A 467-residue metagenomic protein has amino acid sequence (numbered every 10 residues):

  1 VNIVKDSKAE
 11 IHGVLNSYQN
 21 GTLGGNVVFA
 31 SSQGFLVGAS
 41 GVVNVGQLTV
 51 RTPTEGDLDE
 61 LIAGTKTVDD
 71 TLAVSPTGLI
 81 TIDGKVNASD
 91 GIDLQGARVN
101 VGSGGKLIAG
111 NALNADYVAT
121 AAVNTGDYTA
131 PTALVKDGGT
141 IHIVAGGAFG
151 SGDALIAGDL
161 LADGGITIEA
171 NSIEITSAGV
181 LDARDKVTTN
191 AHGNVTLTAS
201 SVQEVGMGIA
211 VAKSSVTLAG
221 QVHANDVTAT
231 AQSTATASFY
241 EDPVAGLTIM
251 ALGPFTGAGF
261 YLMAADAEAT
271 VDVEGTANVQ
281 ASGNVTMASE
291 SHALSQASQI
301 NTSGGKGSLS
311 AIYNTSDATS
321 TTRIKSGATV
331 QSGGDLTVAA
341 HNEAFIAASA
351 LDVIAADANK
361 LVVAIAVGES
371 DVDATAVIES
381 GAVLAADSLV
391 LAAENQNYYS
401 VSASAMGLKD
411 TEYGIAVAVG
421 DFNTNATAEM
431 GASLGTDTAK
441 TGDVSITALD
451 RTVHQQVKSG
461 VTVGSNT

Functional and structural regions predicted by a protein language model:
V1-T467: Low-complexity, glycine- and small/polar-enriched segments
